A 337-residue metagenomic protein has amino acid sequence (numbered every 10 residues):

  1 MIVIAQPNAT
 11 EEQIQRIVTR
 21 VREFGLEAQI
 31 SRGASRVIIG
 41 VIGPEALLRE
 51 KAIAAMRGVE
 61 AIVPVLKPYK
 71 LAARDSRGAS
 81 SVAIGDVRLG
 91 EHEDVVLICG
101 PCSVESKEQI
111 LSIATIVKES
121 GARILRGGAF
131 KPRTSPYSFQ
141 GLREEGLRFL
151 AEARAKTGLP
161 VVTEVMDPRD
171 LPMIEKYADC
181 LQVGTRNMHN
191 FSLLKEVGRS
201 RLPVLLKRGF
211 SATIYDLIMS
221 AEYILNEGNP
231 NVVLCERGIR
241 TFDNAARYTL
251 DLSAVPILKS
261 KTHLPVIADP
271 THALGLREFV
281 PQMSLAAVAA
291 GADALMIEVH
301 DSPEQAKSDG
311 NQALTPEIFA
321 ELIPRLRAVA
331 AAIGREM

Functional and structural regions predicted by a protein language model:
N8, V95-S112, S135-Q140, P160-E164 (+3 more regions): Active-site mouth loops of central-metabolism enzymes
K67-I98, P324, A331-M337: N-terminal amphipathic alpha-helix/helix-capping segment at the start of soluble metabolic enzymes
I84, L225-A287: Active-site/ligand-binding-proximal alpha/beta "capping" segment
V95-P101, R123-G127, V161-T163, D179-V183 (+4 more regions): Hydrophobic faces of well-ordered beta-strands that scaffold small-molecule active sites in alpha/beta enzyme cores
G121, M173-Q182, G198-V204, L225-N231 (+2 more regions): Glycine-enriched alpha-helix->loop->beta-strand junction motifs that scaffold or abut catalytic
R126-E144, D301-N311: Glycine-rich, proline-tolerant flexible connector loops at the mouths of alpha/beta enzymes
A129-R133, R186-S253: Conserved anion-binding
F139-T163, E196-P203, L252-I267, Q312-R335: Alpha-helix-loop-beta-strand connector modules within alpha/beta enzyme cores
